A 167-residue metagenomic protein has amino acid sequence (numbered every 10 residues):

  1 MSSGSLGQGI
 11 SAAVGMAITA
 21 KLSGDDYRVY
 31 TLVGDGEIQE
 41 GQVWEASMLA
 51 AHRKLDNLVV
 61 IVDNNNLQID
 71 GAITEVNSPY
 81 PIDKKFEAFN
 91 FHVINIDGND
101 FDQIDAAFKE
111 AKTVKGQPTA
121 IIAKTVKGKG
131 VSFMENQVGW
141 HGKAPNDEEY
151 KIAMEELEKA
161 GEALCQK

Functional and structural regions predicted by a protein language model:
M1-K167: Glycine-rich ThDP/TPP pyrophosphate-binding loop and its adjacent helix/strand module within ThDP-dependent enzymes
